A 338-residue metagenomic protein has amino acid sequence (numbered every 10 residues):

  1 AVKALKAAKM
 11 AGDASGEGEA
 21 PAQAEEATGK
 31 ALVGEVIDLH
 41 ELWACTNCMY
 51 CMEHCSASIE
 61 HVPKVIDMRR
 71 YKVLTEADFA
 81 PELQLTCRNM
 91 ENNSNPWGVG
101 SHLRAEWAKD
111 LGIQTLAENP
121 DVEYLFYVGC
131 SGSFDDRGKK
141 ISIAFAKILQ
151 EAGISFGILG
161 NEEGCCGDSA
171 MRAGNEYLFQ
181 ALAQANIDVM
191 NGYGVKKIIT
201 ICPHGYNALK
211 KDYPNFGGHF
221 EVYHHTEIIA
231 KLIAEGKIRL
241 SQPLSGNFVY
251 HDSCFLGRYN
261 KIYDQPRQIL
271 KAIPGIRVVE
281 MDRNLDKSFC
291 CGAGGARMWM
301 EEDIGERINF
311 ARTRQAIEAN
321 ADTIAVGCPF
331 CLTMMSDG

Functional and structural regions predicted by a protein language model:
A1-Y213, L232: Iron-sulfur-cluster electron-transfer modules
C45-M49, G246-V249, G292-A293: Short acidic (Asp/Glu) and glycine-rich catalytic loops that position anionic groups and cofactors
D121, L244-S245, A321: Phosphate-coordination loops involved in phosphoryl transfer and adenosine-cofactor binding
V128-H224, F255-A272, R277-G338: Cofactor-cradling patches in redox/metallo enzymes
H224-A230: Catalytic core of nucleotide-activated saccharide and alditol-phosphate transferases
A230-G236, F289-C290: Short, charged, surface-exposed secondary-structure boundary motifs
A234-L270: C-terminal amphipathic alpha-helical segment
